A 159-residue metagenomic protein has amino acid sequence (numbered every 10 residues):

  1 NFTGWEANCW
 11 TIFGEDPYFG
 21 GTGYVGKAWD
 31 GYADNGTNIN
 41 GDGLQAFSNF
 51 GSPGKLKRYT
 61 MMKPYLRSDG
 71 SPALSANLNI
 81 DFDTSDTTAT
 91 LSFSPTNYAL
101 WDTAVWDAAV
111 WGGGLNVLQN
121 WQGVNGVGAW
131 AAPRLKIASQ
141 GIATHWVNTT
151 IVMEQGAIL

Functional and structural regions predicted by a protein language model:
N1-L159: Beta-sheet repeat architectures centered on beta-propellers
